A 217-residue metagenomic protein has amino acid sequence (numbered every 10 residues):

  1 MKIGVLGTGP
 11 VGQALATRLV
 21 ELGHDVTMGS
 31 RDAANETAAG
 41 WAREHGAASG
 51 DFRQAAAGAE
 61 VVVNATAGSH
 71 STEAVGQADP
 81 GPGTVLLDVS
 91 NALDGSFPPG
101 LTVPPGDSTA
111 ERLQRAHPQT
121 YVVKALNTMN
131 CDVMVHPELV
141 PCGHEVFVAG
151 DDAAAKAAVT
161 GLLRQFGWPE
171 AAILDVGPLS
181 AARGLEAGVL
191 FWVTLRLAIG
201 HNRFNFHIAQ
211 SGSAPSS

Functional and structural regions predicted by a protein language model:
M1-E44: NAD(P)+-binding Rossmann beta1-loop-alpha1 motif at the extreme N-terminus of oxidoreductases
A14, R18, A116, L162: Rossmann-fold NAD(P)-dependent oxidoreductase module
A47-F52: Short acidic-hydrophobic, aromatic-tinged amphipathic segments that line or gate anion-handling sites
Q54-V61, A65-F97: Rossmann-fold NAD(P) dinucleotide-binding segment
S90-E138: Rossmann-fold NAD(P)-binding glycine/threonine-rich loop
H144-S217: Active-site-lining helix/loop region of Rossmann-like oxidoreductase modules
